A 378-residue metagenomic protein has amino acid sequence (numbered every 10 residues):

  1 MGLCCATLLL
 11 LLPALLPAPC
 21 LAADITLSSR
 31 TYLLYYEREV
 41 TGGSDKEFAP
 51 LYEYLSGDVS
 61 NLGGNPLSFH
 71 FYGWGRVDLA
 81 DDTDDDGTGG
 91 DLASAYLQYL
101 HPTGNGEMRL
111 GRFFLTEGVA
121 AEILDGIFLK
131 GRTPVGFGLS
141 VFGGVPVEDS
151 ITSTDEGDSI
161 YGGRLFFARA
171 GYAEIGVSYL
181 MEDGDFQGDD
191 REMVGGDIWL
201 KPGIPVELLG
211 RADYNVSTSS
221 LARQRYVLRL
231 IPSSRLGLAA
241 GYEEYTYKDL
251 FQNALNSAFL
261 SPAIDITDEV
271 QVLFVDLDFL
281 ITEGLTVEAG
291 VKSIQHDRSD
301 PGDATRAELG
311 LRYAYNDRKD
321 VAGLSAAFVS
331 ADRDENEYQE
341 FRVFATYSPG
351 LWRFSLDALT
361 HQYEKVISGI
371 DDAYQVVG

Functional and structural regions predicted by a protein language model:
C4-C5, C20: Cysteine-centered motifs
C5-A6, R235: Compositionally biased regions
T7-L16: Hydrophobic core
L16-A22: Sec/Tat signal peptide C-region and signal peptidase I cleavage site
A22-G378: Gram-negative and organellar
